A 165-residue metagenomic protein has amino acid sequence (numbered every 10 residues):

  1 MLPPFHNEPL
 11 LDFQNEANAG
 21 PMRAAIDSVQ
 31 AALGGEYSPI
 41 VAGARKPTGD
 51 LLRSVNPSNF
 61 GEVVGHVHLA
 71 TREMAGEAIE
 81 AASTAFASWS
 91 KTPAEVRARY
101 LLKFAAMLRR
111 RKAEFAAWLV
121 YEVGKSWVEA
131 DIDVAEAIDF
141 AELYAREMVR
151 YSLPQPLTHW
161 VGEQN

Functional and structural regions predicted by a protein language model:
M1-A24, V128, D133-A135, D139-R150 (+1 more regions): C-terminal segments
M1-V64: Hydrophobic face of amphipathic alpha-helices that form TPR/SEL1-like repeat modules and related alpha-solenoid
H6, H66-H68, H159: Histidine (H) residue identity feature
A42, V123, V161: Short glycine-rich loop/turn motifs that provide flexible caps or phosphate-binding loops at active sites
F60-S152: Glycine-rich loop-to-alpha-helix module at the N-terminal edge of alpha/beta enzyme cores
L153-N165: Conserved small-residue-rich beta-alpha loop and adjacent elements that most often cradle the phosphate/pyrophosphate
